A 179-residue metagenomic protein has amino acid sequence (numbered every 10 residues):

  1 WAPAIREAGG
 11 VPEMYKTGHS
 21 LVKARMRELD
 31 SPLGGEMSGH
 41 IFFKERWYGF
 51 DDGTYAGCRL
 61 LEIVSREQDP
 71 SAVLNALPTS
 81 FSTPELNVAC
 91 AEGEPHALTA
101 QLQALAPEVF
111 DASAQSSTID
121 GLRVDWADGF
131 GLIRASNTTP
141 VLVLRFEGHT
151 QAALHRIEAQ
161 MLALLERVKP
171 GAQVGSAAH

Functional and structural regions predicted by a protein language model:
W1-R145, T150-H179: Phosphate-binding and adjacent anionic-ligand microenvironments
